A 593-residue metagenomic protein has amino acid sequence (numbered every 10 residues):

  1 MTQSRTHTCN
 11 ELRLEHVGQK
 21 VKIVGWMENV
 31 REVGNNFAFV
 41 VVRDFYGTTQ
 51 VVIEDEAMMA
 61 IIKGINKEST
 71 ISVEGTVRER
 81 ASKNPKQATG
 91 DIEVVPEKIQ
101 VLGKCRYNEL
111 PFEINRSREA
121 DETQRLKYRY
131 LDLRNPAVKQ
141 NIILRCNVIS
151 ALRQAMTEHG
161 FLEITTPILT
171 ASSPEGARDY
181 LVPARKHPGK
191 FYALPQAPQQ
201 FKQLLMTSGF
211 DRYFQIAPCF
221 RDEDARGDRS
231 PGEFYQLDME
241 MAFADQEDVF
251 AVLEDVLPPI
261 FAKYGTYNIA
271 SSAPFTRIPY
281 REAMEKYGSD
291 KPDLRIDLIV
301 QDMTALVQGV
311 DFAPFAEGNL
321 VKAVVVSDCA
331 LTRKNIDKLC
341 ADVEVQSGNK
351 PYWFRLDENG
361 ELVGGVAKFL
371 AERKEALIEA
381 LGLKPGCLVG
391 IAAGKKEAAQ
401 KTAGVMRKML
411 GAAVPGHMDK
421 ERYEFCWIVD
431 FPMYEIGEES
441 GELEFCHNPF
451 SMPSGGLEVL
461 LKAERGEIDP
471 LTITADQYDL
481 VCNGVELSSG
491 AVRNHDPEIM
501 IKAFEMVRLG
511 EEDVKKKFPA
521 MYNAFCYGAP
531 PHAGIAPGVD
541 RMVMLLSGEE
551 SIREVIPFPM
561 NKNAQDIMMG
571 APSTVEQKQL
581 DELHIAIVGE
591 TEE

Functional and structural regions predicted by a protein language model:
M1-E593: Class II aminoacyl-tRNA synthetase catalytic cores and aaRS-like
